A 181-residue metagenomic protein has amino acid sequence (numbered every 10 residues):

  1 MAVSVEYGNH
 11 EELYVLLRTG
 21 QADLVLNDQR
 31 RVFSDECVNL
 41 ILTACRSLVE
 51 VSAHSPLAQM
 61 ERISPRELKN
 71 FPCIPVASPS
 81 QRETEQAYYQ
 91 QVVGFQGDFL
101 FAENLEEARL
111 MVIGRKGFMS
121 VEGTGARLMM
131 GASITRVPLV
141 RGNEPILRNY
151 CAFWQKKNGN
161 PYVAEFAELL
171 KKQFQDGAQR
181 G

Functional and structural regions predicted by a protein language model:
M1-R31, A102: Central regulatory/effector-binding core of bacterial HTH transcription factors
M1-V5, Q90-L100, I134: A local structural motif
N9, S64, E103-N104, E122: Short loop/turn segments at beta->alpha junctions
L17-L26, S47, V112-M119: Alpha-to-beta junction loops
D28, S34, F71-G94, G123 (+2 more regions): Secondary-structure junction motif
S34-L40, C45, E107-K157: Beta-alpha-beta core module
C37-S47, V51-C73, A164: Flexible hinge/capping segments at coil-to-helix
E50-P56, N149-P161: A bilobed periplasmic-binding-protein/Venus flytrap-type ligand-binding module shared by bacterial periplasmic
